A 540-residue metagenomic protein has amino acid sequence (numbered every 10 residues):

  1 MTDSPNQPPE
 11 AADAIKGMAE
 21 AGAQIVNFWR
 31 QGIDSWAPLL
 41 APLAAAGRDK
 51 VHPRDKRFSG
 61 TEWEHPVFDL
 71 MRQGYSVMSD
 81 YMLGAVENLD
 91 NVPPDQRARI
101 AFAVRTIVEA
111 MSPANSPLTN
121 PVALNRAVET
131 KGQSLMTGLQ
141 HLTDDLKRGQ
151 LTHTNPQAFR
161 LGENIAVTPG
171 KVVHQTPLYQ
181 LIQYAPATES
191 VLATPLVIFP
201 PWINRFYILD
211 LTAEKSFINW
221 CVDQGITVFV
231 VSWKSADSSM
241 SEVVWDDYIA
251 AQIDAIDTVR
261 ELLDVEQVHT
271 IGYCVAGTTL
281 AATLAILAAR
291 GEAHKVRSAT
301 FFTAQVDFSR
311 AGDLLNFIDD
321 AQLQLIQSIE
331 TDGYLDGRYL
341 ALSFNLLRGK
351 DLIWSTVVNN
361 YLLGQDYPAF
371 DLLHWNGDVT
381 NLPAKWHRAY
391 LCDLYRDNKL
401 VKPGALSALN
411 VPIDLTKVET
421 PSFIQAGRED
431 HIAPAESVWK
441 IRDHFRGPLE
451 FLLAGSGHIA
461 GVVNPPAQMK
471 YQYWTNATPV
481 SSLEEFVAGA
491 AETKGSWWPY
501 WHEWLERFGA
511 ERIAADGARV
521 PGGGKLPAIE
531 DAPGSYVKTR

Functional and structural regions predicted by a protein language model:
M1-Q180, V191-L192, F229, H294 (+6 more regions): Amphipathic, low-complexity, repeat-rich surface-exposed segments
V86, N91-N125, E261-V265, T283-R388 (+1 more regions): Alpha/beta-hydrolase-fold enzymes
S190-L262, G312-D313, P465-S481: Cap/lid segment of the alpha/beta-hydrolase catalytic domain
I256-A276, A299: Alpha/beta-hydrolase fold nucleophile elbow
N376-I413, T420: Mobile cap/lid helix-loop segments that gate and shape the active-site cleft of serine hydrolases
L391, I441, F445-V480: Catalytic histidine neighborhood in serine/cysteine hydrolases with alpha/beta-hydrolase-type architecture
V418, I424-A426, D430: Short beta-strand/loop motif that positions the catalytic acidic residue of the alpha/beta-hydrolase fold
H431-S437: Conserved alpha/beta-hydrolase "acid-adjacent" motif
